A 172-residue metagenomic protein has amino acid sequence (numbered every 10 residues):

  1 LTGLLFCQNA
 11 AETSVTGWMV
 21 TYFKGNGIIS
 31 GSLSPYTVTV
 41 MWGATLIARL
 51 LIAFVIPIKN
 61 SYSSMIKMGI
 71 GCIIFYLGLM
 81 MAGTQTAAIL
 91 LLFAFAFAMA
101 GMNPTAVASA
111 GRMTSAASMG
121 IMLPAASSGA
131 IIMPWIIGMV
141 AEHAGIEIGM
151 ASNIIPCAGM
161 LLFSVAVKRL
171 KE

Functional and structural regions predicted by a protein language model:
L1-L46: Extracytoplasmic gate region of multi-pass secondary transporters
F6, T39-G43, I70, G120-S128 (+1 more regions): Transmembrane alpha-helical cores of Major Facilitator Superfamily
A48-N60, A141-E142: Helix-to-loop junctions at the C-terminal end of transmembrane segments in multipass secondary transporters
S63-G78: Structural signature of the two symmetry-related core transmembrane helices
A87-A100: Hydrophobic core of transmembrane alpha-helices in multi-pass small-molecule transporters, especially MFS/SLC-type
M99-T114: Intracellular juxtamembrane helix-capping segments at the cytosolic ends of symmetry-related transmembrane helices
M113-I146, S152-N153: A late C-terminal transmembrane helix in Major Facilitator Superfamily
I154-E172: Multi-pass alpha-helical transporter architecture, strongest for 12-TM Major Facilitator/SLC carriers used
